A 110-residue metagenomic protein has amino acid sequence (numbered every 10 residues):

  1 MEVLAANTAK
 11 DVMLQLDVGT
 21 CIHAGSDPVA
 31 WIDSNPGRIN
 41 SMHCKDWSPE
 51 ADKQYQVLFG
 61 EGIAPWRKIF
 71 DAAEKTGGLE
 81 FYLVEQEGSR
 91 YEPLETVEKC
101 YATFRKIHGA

Functional and structural regions predicted by a protein language model:
M1-M13, T20-A110: Histidine-acidic metal/acid-base catalytic patches
